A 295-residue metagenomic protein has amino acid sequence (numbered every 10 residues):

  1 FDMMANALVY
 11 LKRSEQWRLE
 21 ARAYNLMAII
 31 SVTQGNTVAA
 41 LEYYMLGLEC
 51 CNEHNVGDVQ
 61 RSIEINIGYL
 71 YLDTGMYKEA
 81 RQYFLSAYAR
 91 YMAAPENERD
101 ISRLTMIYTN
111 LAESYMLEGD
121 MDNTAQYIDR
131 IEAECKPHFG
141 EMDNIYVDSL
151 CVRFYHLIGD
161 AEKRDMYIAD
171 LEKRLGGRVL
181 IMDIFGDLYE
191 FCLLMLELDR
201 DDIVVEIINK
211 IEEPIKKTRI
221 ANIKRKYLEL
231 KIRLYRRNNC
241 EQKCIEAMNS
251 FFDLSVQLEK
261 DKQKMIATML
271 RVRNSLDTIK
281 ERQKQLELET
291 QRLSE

Functional and structural regions predicted by a protein language model:
A5-E15, I29, M45-V56, L85-E96 (+4 more regions): Amphipathic alpha-helical segments of tetratricopeptide repeats
R18, D58, E98-S102, M142 (+3 more regions): Residue signature of alpha-solenoid helical repeat architecture, marking inter-repeat boundaries and helix-start
R22, R61-S62, R99-M106, I145-Y146 (+5 more regions): Residue register of alpha-helical TPR repeats
I220-E295: Hydrophobic positions within repeat-based interaction scaffolds
